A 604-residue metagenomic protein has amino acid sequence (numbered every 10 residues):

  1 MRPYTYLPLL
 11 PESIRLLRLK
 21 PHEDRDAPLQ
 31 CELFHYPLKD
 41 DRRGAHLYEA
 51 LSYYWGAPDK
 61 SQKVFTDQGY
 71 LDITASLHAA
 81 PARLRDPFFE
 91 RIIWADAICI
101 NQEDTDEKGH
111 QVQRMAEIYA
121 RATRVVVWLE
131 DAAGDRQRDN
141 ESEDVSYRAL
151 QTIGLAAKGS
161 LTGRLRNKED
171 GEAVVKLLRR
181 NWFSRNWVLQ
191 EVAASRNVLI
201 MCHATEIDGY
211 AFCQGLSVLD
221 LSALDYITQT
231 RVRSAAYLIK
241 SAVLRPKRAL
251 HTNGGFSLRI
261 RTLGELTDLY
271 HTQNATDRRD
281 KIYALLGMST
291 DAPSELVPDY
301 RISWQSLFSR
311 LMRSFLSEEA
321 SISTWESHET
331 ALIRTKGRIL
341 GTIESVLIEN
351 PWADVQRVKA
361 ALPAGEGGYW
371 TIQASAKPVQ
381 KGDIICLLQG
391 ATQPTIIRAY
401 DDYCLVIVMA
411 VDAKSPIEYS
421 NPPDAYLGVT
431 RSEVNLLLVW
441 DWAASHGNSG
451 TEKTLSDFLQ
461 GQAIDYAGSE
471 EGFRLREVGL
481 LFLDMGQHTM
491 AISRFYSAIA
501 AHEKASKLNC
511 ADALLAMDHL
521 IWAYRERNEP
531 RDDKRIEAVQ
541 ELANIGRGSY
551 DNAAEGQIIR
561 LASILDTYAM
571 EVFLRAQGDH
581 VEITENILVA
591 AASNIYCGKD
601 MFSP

Functional and structural regions predicted by a protein language model:
M1-T489, S493, A498-A500, K504: C-terminal multi-pass transmembrane helix bundles with aromatic-rich, positive-inside signatures
G486-H488, Q540-P604: Ankyrin repeat (ANK) tandem alpha-helical domains that serve as protein-protein interaction scaffolds, prominent
H488, P530-D533: TPR-repeat structural position
A491, S497-A498, R535-L542, G546: Tetratricopeptide repeat
K504-L508, E529, G548: Short coil/turn linkers that connect adjacent helices within long alpha-helical scaffolds, especially alpha-solenoid
